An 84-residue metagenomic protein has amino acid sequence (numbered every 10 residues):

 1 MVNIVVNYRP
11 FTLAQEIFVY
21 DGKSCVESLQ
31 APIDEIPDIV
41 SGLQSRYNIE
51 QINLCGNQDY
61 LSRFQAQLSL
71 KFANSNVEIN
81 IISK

Functional and structural regions predicted by a protein language model:
M1-V19: Gly/Thr-rich phosphate-binding beta-strand-loop-beta motif of the actin/hexokinase/Hsp70
F18-Y20, L43, C55: Core beta-strand residues in small-molecule sensory/regulatory alpha/beta domains
S24-D34, N53: A short, exposed loop/beta-hairpin motif centered on an aromatic-Gly-Thr core
A31-D38, D59, R63: Alpha-helix boundary/N-cap detector
I36-R46: A short, charged, amphipathic alpha-helix used as a generic interaction element across diverse proteins
I49-N57: Short glycine-rich phosphate-binding loop at a beta-alpha junction
Y60-S75: Short, aromatic/basic amphipathic alpha-helical patches
N74-S83: Charged, structured surface patches that assemble and position nucleic-acid processing machinery
